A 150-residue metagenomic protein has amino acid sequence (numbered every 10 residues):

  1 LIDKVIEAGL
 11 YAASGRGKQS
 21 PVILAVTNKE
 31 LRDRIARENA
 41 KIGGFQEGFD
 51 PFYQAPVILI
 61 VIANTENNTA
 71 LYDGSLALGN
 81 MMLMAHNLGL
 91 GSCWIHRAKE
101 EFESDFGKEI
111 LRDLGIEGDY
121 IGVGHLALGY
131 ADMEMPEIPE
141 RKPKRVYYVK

Functional and structural regions predicted by a protein language model:
L1-K150: Acidic, surface-exposed loops and disordered segments
